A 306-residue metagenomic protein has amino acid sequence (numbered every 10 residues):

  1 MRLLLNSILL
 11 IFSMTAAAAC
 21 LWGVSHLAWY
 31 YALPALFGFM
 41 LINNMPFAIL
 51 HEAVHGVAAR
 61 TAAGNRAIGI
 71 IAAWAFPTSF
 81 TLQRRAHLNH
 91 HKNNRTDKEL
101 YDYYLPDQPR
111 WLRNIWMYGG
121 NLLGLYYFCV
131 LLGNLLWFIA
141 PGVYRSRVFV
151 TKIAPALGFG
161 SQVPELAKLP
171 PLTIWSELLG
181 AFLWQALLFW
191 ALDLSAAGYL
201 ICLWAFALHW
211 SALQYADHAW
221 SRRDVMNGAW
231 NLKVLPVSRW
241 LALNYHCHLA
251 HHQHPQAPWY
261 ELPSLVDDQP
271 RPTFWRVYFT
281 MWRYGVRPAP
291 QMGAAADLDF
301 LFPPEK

Functional and structural regions predicted by a protein language model:
M1-L41, W74-A196, Q256-K306: Non-catalytic, topology-defining segments of multipass membrane proteins
M40-A53, S79-Q83, S195, Y199-D224 (+1 more regions): Transmembrane alpha-helical segments that form the membrane-embedded catalytic/substrate-channel core of multi-pass
L50-G56, H87, H251: His-Asp-centered metal-binding catalytic motifs of divalent-metal-dependent phosphohydrolases/nucleases
A53-V54, N93, W220, Q253: Active-site His/Glu-centered metal-binding helix of metallohydrolases
V54, A58-A59, V225, H254 (+1 more regions): Active-site-flanking alpha-helical
A58-T78, E99-M117, V225-R239: Juxtamembrane helix-capping/reentrant segments at transmembrane boundaries
F159-S161, L232-C247: Cytosolic juxtamembrane regulatory segments of multi-pass membrane proteins
H246-L249, P255: C-terminal transmembrane module of eukaryotic multi-pass membrane proteins
